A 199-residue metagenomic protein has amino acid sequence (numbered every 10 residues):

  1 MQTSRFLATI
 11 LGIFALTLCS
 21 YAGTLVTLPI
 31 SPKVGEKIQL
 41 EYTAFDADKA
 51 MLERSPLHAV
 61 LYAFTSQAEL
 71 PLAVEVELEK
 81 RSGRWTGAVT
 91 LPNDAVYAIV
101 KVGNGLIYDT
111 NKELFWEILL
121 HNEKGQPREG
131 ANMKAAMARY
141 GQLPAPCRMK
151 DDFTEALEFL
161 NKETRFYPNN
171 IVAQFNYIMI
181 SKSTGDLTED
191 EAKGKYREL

Functional and structural regions predicted by a protein language model:
M1-F6: Positively charged n-region of N-terminal signal peptides that target proteins for export
A8-L18: Bacterial N-terminal signal peptides
Y21-L199: Glycan-association/targeting regions that enable binding to alpha-glucans and other polysaccharides
